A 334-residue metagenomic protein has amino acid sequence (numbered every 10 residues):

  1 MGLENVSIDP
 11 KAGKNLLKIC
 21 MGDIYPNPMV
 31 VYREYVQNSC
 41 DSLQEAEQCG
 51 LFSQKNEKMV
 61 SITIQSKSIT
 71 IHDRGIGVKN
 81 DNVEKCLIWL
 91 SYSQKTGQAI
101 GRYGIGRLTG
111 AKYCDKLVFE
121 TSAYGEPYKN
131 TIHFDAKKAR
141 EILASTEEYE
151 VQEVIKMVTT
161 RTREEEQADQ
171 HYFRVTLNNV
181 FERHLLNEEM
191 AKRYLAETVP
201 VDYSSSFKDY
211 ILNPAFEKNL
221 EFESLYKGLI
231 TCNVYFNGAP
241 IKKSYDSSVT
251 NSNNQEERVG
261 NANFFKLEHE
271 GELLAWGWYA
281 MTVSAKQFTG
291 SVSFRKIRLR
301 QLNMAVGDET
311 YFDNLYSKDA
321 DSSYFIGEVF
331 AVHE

Functional and structural regions predicted by a protein language model:
M1-K11, A46-I100, G125-R295, M304-A305: Interdomain "switch/hinge" adjacent to the Bergerat
E4-C20, I24: P-loop NTPase nucleotide-binding/switch module
I19, V31, Q37, E84-K85 (+1 more regions): AAA+ P-loop NTPase catalytic core and its hallmark functional loops
D23-S61, G106-K112: Conserved ATP-binding N-box helix of the HATPase_c
E34-Y35, I64, D73-G75, T109-C114 (+2 more regions): Glycine-rich, histidine-containing beta strand-loop boundary motifs that form or position
S39-S42, W89-Q94, K116, E120 (+1 more regions): Conserved, well-folded catalytic cores of nucleic-acid-processing and energy-transducing macromolecular machines
I105-A139: Conserved glycine-/histidine-rich ATP-lid loop and adjacent helix of the Bergerat-fold HATPase_c
Q287-E334: GHKL/Bergerat-fold ATPase module
